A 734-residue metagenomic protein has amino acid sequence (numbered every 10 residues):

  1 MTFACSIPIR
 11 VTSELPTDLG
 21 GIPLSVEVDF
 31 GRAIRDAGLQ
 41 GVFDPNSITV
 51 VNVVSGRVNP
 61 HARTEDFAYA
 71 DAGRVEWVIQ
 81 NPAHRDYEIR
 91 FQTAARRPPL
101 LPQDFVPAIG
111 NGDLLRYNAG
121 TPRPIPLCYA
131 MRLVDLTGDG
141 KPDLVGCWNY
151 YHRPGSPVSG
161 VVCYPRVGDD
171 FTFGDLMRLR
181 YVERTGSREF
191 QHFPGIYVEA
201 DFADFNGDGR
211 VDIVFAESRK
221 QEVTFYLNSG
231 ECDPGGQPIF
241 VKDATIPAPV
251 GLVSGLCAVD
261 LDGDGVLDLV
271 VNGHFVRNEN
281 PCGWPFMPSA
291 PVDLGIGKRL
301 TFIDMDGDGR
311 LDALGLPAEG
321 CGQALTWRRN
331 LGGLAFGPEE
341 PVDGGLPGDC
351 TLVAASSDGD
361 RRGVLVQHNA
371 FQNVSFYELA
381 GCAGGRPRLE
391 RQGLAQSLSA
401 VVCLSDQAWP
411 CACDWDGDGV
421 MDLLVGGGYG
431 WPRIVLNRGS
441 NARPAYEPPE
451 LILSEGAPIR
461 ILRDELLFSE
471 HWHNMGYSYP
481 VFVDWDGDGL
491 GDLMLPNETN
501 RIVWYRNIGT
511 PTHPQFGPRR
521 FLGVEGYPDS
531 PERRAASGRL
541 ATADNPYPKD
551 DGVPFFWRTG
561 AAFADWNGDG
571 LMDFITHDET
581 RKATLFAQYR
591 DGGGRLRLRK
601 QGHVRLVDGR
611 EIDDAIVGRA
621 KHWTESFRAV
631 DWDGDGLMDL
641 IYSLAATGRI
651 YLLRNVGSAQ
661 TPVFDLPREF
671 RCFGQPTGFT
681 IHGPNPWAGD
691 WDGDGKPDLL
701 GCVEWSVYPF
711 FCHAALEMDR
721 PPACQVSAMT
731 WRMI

Functional and structural regions predicted by a protein language model:
M1-L114: Alpha-mannosidase-like glycoside hydrolase catalytic domains involved in N-glycan trimming, generalizing to other
P102-I125, P165-G195, L227-G251, R277-I296 (+7 more regions): Blade-edge motifs of beta-propeller repeat domains
G120-Y151: Beta-strand-rich domains and repeat architectures in extracellular enzymes and scaffolds, especially beta-propellers
C128-L136, I196-F205, V253-L261, K298-M305 (+6 more regions): Beta-propeller blade termini
G138-W148, G207-E217, G263-N272, G307-L316 (+6 more regions): Acidic/hydrophobic-patterned starts of short beta strands in beta-sheet-rich repeat architectures
N149-P154, R219-Q221, V276, A318-G322 (+6 more regions): Short glycine/acidic-enriched loop and turn motifs that connect beta-strands
S218-Q221, A244, A248-L261, G265-V276 (+4 more regions): Solenoidal tandem-repeat scaffolds enriched in leucines and small polar residues
L423, N685-I734: Blade-level signature of beta-propeller repeat domains, shared across WD40, Kelch, NHL, RCC1 and BNR/Asp-box propellers
